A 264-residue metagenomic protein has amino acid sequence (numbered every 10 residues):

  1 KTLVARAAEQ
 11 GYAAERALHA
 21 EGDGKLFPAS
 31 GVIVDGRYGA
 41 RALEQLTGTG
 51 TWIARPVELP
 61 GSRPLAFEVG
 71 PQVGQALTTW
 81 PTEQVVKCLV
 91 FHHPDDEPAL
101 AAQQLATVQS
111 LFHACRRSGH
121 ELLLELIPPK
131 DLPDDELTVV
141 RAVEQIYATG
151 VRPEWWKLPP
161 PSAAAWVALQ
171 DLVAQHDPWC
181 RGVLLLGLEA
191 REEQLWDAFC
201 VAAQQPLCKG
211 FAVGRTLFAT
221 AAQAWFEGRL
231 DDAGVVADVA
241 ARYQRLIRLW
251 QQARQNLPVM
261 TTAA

Functional and structural regions predicted by a protein language model:
K1-D96, R152, R181, E192-A202 (+2 more regions): Alpha/beta catalytic barrel-like cores
L3, A99-T107, P133-A142, P161 (+3 more regions): Alpha-helix N-cap and loop-to-helix initiation/capping positions
G31-D35, V86-F91, E97-Q104, D135 (+2 more regions): Catalytic beta/alpha-barrel core
A40-E44, P94-R116, P160-H176, E192-L195 (+1 more regions): Active-site-adjacent beta->alpha loops and helix N-cap segments on the catalytic face of soluble alpha/beta enzymes
E44-L46, F67, L132-Y147, S162-A174 (+1 more regions): Distinct, well-ordered alpha-helical segments
L46-L59, Q104-L123, R141, V167-L185 (+1 more regions): Alpha-helix-loop-beta-strand connector modules within alpha/beta enzyme cores
E125, W156, G214: Conserved, mostly hydrophobic/aromatic
P161-L217: Glycine/small-residue-rich hydrophobic helix-like segments
